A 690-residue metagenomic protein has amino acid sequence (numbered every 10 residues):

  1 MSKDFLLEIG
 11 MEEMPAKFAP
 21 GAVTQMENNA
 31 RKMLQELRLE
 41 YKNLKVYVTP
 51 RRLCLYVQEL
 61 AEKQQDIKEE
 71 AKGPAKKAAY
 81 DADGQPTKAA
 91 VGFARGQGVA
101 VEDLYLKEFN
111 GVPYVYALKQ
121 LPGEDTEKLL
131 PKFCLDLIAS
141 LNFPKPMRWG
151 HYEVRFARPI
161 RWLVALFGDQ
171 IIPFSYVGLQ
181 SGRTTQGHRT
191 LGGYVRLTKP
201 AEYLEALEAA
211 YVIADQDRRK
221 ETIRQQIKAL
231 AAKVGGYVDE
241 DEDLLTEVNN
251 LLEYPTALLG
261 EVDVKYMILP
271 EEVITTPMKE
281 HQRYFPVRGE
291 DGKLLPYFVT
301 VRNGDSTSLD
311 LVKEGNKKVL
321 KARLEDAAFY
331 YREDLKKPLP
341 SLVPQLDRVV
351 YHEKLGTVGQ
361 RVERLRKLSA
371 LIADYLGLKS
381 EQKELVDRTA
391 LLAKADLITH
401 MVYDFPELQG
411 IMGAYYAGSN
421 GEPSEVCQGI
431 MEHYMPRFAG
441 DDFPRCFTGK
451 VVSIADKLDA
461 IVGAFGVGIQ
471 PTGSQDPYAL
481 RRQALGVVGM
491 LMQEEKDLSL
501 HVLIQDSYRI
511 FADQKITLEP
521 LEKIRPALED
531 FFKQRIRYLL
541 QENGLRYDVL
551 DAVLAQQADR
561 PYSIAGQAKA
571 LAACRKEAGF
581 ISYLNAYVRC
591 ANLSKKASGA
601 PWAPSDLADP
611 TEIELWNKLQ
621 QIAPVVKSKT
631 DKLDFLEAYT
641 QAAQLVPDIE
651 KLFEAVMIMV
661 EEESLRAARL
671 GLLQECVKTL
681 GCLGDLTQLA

Functional and structural regions predicted by a protein language model:
M1-A690: Amphipathic alpha-helical "coupling" segments that flank catalytic cores
